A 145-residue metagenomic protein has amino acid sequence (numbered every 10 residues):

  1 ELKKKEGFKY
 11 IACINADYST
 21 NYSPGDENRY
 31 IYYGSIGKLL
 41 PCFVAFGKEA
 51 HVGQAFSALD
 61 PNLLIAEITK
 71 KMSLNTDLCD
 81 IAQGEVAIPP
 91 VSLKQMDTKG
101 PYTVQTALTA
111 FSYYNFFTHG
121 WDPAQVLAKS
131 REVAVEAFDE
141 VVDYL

Functional and structural regions predicted by a protein language model:
E1: Short helix-loop-beta-strand segments that form the rim/entrance of peptidase-like active sites
E6-L145: Midchain, well-structured core segments that form catalytic/ion-binding scaffolds
